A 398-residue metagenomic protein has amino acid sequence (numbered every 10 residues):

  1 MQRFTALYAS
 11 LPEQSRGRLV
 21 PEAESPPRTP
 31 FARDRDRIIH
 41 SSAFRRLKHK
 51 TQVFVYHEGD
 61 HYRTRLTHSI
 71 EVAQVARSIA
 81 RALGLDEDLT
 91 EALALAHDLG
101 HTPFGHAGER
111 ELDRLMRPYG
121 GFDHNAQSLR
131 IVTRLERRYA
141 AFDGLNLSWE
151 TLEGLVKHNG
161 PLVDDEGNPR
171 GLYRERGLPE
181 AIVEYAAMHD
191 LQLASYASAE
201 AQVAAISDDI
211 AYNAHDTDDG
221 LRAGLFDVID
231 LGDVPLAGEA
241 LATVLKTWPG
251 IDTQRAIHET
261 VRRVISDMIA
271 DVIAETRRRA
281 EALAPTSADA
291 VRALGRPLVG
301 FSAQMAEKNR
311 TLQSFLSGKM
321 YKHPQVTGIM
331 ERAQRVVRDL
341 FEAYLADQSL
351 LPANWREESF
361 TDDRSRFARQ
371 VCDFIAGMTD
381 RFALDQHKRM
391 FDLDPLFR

Functional and structural regions predicted by a protein language model:
M1-S69, Q74-I79, D88, G108 (+3 more regions): Histidine-centered, transition-metal-coordinating active-site segments
A82-L85, G100: Alpha-helix boundary/capping segments in eukaryotic regulatory proteins
L85-D86, G105: Helix N-cap / loop-to-helix initiation motif
L89-A94: Hydrophobic alpha-helical membrane segments of integral membrane proteins
L95-A96, D113: Conserved short loop/turn motifs at secondary-structure junctions
A96, G100-F104, A211: Short active-site segment of divalent metal-dependent hydrolases/proteases that encodes the spacing between
G105-L115: A glycine- and small-aliphatic-rich helix-loop capping segment at beta-alpha/alpha-beta transitions that lines
